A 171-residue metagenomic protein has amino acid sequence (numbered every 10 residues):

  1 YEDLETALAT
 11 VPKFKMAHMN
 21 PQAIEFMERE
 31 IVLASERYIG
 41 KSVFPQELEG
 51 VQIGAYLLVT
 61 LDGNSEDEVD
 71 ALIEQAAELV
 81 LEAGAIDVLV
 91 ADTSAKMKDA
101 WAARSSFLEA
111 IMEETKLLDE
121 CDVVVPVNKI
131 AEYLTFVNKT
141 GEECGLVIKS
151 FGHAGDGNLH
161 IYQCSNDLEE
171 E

Functional and structural regions predicted by a protein language model:
Y1-E171: Noncatalytic alpha-helical scaffold of FAD-dependent oxidoreductases
